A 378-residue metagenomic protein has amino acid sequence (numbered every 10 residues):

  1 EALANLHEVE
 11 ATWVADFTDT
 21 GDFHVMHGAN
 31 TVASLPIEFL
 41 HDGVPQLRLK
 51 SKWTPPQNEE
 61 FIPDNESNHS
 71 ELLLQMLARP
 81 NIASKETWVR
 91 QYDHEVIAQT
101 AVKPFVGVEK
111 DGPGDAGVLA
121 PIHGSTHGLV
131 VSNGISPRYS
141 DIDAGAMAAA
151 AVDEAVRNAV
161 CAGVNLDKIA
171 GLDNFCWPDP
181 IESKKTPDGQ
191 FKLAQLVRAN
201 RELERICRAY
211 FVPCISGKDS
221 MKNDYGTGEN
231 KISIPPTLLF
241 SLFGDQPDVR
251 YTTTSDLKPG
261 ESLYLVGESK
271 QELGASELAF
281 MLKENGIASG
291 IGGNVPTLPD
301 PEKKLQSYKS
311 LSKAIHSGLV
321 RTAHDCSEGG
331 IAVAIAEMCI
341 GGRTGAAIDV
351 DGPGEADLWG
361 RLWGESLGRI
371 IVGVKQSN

Functional and structural regions predicted by a protein language model:
E1-N378: Glycine/proline-enriched, intrinsically flexible loops and inter-domain linkers
